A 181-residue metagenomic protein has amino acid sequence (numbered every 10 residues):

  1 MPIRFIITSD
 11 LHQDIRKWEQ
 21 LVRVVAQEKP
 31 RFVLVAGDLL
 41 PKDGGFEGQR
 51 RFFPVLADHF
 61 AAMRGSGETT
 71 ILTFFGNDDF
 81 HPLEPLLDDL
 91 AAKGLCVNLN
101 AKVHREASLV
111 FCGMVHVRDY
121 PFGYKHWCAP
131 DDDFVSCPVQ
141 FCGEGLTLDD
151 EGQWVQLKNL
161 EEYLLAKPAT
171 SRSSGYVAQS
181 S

Functional and structural regions predicted by a protein language model:
M1-I6, V103-G113, Q179-S180: Beta-strand-turn-beta hairpins that frame and shape the catalytic cleft of phosphate-ester-processing enzymes
R4, V97, D150-Q153: Preference for short coil/turn "hinge" residues that link or interrupt alpha-helices
I6-H12, L86-L90, L160-P168: Short, charged, low-hydrophobicity "junction" segments
I6-Q13, L40-F52, P121-D131, S136: Acidic/histidine-rich helix-loop elements that form or flank divalent-metal/phosphate-binding sites at the catalytic
S9, G37, V115: Active-site beta-alpha turn of Rossmann-fold NAD(P)-dependent dehydrogenases/reductases
L11, G76-D78, M114: Active-site-proximal beta-strand/loop segments in catalytic clefts of secreted hydrolases
I15-E106: Core catalytic region of metal-dependent phosphoesterases/phosphodiesterases, especially metallo-beta-lactamase-like
V110-S181: Active-site-proximal loop/helix segment associated with metal-binding centers of metalloenzymes
